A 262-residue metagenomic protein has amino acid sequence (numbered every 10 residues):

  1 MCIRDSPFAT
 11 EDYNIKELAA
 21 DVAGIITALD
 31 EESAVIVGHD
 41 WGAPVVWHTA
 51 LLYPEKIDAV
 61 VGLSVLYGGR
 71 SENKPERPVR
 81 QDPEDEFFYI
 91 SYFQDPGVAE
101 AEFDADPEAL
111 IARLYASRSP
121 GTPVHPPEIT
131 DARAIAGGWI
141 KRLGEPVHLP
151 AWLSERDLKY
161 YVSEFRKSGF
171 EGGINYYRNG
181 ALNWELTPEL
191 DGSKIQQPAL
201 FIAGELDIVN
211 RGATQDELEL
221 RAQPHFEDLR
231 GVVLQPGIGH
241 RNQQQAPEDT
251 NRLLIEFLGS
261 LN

Functional and structural regions predicted by a protein language model:
M1-I3: Short, small-residue-biased leader/transition segments that mark boundaries at the very start of proteins
D5-V37, W41-V233: Flexible "cap/lid" subdomain of the alpha/beta-hydrolase fold that forms the substrate-access gate
E227-N262: Catalytic active-site module of serine/aspartate enzymes centered on a nucleophile-bearing elbow/loop
